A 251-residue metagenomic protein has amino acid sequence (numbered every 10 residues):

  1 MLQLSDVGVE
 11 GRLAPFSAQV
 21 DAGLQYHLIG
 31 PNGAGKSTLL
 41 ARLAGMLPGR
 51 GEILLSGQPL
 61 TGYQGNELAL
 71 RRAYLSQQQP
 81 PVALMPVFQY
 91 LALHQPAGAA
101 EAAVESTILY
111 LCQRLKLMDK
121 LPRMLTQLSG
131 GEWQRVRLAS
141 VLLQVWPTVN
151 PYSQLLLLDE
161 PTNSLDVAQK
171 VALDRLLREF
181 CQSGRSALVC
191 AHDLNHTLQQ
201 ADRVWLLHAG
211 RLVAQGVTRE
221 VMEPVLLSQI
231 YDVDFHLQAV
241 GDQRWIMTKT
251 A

Functional and structural regions predicted by a protein language model:
I29-P31: The feature captures the beta-strand-to-loop junction immediately N-terminal to the Walker
A44: Helix-to-loop junction immediately C-terminal to a conserved catalytic motif
G49-P59: Conserved ABC transporter NBD signature motif
E105-K120: Conserved ABC ATPase "signature" region
P151, L156-E160: Catalytic Walker B motif of ABC-type/P-loop ATPase nucleotide-binding domains
A191-H192: H-loop/switch region of ABC-family ATPase nucleotide-binding domains
I230-A251: ABC ATPase nucleotide-binding domains
